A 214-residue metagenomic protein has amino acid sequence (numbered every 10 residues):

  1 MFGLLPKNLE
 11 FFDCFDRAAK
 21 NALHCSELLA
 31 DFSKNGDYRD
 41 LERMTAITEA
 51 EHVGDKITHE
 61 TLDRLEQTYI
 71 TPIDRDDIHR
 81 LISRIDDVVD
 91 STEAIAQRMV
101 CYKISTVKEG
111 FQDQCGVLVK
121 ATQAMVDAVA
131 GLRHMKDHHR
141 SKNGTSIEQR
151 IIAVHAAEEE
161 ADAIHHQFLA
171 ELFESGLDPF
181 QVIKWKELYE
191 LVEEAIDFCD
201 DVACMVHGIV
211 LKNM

Functional and structural regions predicted by a protein language model:
M1-M214: Cytosolic, long alpha-helical scaffolding segments
